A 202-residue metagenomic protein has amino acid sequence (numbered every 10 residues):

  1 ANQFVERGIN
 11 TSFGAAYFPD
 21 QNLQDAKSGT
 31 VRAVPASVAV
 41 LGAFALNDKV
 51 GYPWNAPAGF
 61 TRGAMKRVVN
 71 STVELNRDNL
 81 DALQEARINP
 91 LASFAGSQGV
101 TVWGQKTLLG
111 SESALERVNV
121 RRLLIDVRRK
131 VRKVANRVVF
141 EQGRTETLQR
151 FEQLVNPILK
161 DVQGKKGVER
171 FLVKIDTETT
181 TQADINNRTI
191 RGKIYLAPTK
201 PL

Functional and structural regions predicted by a protein language model:
A1-L202: Structured, hydrophobic secondary-structure cores that serve as assembly/anchoring elements
